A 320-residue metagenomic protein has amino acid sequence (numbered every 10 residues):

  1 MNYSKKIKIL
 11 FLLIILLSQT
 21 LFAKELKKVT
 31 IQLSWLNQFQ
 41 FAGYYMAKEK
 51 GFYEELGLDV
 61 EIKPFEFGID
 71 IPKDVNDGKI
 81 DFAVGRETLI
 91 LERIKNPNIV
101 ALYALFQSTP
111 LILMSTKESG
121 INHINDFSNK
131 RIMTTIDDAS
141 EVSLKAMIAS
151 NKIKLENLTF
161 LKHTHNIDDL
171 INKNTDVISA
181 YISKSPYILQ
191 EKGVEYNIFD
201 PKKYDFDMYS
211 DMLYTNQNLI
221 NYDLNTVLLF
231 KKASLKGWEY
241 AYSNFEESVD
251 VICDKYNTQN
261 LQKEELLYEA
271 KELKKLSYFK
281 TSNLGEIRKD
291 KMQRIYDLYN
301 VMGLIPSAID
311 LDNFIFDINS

Functional and structural regions predicted by a protein language model:
N2-L10: Bacterial N-terminal signal peptides that target proteins for export
I9-L12, L21-E61, M292-S320: N-terminal hydrophobic or amphipathic helices and topogenic motifs
E25-K162, D169-N172, D176-A180, F199 (+1 more regions): Short, glycine-/small- and polar/acidic-enriched structural segments that line small-molecule recognition paths
Q38, E66-I69, T134-A139, T164 (+4 more regions): Soluble non-cytosolic domains of exported or imported proteins
F41, P72, P110, I124 (+11 more regions): Extracytoplasmic/secreted envelope proteins and their assembly/folding machinery, especially bacterial periplasmic
E61, I69, K203-Y204, E265-E272 (+1 more regions): Short linear loop/turn motifs
E87-L89, H163-T258: Pocket-lining segment of extracytoplasmic ligand-binding domains
Y222-L304: Secondary-structure end/capping motifs
